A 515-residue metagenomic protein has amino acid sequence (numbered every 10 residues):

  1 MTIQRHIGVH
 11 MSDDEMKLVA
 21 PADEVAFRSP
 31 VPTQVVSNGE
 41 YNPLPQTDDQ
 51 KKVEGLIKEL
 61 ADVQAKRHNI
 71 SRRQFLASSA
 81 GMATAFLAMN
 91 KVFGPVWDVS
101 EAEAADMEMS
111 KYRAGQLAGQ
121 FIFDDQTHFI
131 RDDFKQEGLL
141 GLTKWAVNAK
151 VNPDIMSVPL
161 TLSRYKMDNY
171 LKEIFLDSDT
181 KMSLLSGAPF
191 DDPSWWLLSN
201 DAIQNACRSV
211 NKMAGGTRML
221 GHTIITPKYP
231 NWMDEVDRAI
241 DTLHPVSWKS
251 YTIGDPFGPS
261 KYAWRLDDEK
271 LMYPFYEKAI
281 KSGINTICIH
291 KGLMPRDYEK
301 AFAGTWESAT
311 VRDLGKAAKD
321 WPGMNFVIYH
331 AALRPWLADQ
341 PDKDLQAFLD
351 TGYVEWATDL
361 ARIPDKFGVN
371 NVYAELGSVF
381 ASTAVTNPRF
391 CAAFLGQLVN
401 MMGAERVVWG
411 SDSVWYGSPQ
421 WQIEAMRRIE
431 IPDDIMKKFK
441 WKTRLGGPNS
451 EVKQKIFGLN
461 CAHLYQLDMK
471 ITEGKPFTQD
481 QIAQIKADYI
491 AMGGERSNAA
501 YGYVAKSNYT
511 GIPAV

Functional and structural regions predicted by a protein language model:
M1-I70: N-terminal secretory signal peptides
I3-Q4, D13, D62-I70, N90-T127: C-terminal segment of N-terminal export signals and the immediately downstream linker at the start of the mature
I70-N90, S110-Y112, E137, W145 (+5 more regions): Mid-to-C-terminal alpha-helical segments outside catalytic/metal-binding sites
F123-T127, S183-L185, G221-T223, W248-K249 (+4 more regions): Hydrophobic faces of well-ordered beta-strands that scaffold small-molecule active sites in alpha/beta enzyme cores
D125, K144-S163, K172-W195, R218-I224 (+1 more regions): Divalent metal-dependent hydrolysis catalytic cores, especially in the metallo-beta-lactamase
D125-T143: Short, solvent-exposed beta-strand-terminating loops
G138-L139, Y262-W409, G417, D434-K440 (+5 more regions): Catalytic pocket-lining loop regions of alpha/beta-barrel enzymes, especially the amidohydrolase/enolase/GH5 lineages
P189-A309: Active-site gating/metal-coordination segments in enzymes
